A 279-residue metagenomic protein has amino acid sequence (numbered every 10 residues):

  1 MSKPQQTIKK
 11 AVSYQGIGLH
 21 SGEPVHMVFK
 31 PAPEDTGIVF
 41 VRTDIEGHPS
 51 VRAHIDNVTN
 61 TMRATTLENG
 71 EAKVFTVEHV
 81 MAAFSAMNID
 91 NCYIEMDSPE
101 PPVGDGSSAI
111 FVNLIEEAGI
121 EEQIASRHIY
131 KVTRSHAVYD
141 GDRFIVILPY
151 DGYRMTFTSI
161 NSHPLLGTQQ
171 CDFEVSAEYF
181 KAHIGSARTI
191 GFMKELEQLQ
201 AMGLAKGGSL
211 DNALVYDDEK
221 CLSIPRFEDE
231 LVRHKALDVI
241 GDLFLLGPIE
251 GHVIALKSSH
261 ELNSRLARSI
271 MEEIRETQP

Functional and structural regions predicted by a protein language model:
M1-D90, E95-P279: C-terminal regulatory domains involved in ligand/effector binding and gene-expression control
